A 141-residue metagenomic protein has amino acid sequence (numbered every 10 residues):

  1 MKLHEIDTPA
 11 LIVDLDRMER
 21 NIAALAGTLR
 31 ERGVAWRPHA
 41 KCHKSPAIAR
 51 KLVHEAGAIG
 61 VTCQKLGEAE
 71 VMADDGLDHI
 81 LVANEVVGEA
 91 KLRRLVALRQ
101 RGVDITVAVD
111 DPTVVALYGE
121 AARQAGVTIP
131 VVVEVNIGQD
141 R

Functional and structural regions predicted by a protein language model:
M1-V13: Generic N-terminal amphipathic, Lys/Arg-enriched alpha-helix
K2, N21-L25, G88: N-proximal short alpha-helices
P9, R32, R101-G102: Structured helix-beta-strand junction loops
L11-D14, I22, D111, V115: Generic structural signal for well-ordered, non-membrane alpha-helical segments in soluble metabolic enzymes
V13-D16, T106: Short, surface-exposed alpha-helical recognition segments that flank or form part of ligand/macromolecule-binding
R17-R50, Q64: N-terminal glycine-rich anion-binding loops that anchor highly charged ligand groups
H39-R141: Active-site-proximal beta-alpha core segment in soluble small-molecule metabolic enzymes
